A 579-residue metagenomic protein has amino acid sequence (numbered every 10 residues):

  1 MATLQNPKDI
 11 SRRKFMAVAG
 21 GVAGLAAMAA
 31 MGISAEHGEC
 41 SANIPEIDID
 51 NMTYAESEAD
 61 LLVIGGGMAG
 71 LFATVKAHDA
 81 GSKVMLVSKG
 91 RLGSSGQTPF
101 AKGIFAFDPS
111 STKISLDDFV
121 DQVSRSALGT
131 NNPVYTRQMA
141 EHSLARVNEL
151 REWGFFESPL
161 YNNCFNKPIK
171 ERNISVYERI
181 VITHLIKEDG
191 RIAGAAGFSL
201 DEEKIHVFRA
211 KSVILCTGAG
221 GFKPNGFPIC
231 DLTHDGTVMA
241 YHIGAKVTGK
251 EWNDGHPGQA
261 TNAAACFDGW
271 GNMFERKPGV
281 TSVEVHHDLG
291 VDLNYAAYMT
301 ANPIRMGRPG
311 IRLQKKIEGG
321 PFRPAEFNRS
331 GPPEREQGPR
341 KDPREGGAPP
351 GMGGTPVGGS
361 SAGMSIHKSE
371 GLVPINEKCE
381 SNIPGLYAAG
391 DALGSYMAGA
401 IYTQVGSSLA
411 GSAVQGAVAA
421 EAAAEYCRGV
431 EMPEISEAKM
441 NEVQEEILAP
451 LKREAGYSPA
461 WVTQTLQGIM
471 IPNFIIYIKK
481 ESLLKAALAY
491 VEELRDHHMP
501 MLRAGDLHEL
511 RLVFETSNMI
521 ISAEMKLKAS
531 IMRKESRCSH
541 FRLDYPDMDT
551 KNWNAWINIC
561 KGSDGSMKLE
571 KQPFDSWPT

Functional and structural regions predicted by a protein language model:
M1-S11, H37-E39: N-terminal secretory signal peptides
S11-A19, M28: N-terminal export leaders
V18, D50, S82, K89-K204 (+3 more regions): Conserved N-terminal/central alpha/beta ligand/cofactor-binding core
V22, N43-M52, S57-A59, A73 (+10 more regions): Glycine- and aromatic-enriched mobile tails/lids
S57-A59, E203-S212, N382: Core beta-strand elements of the Rossmann-like FAD/NAD(P) dinucleotide-binding domain in flavoenzyme oxidoreductases
L61-M85: N-terminal Rossmann-like FAD-binding beta1-loop-alpha1 element of flavoenzymes
S212-A264, Y402-A422: Glycine-rich loop(s) and the adjacent beta-strand/alpha-helix scaffold that form part
M299-L372, I383, G390: C-terminal catalytic lobe of FAD-dependent flavoproteins
